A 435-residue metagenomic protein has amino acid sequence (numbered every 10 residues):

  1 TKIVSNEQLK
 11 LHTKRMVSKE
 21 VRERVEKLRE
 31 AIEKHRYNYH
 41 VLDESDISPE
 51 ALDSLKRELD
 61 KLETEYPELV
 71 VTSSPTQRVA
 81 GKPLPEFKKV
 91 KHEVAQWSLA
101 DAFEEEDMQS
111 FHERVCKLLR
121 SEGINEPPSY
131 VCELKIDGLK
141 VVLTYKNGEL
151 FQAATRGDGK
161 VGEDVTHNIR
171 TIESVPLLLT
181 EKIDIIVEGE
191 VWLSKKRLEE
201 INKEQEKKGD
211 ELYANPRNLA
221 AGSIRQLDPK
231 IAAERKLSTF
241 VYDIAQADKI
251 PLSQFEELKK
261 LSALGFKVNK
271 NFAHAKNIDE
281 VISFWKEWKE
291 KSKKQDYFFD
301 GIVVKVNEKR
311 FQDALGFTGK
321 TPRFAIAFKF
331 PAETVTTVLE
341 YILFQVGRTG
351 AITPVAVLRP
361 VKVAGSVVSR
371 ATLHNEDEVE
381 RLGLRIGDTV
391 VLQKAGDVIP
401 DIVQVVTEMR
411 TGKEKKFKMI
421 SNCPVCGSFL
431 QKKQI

Functional and structural regions predicted by a protein language model:
K2-Q8: Extreme N-terminal basic, low-complexity initiation segments that serve as generic localization/processing leaders
L9-I435: RNA/tRNA-interacting regions in translation and RNA-turnover enzymes
